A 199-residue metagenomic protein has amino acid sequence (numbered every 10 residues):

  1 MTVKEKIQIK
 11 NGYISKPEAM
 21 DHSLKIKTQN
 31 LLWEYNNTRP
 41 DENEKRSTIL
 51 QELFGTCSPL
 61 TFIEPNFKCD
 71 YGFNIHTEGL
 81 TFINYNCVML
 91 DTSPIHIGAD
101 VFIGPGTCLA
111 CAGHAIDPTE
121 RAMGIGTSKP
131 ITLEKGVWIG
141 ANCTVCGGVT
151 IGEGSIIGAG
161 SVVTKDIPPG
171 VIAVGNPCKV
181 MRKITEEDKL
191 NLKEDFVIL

Functional and structural regions predicted by a protein language model:
M1-L60, C178-L199: Terminal amphipathic alpha-helical/low-complexity segments used for targeting or macromolecular assembly
F67-T150, N176-C178, K183-E194: Flexible, glycine/small-residue-enriched loop-and-beta-strand segment within the central core of proteins
W138, I156, I172-V174: Short-chain dehydrogenase/reductase
G152-S155, P168-G170: Conserved catalytic segment of ABC-fold P-loop ATPases
G154-V163: C-terminal/domain-terminus segments
